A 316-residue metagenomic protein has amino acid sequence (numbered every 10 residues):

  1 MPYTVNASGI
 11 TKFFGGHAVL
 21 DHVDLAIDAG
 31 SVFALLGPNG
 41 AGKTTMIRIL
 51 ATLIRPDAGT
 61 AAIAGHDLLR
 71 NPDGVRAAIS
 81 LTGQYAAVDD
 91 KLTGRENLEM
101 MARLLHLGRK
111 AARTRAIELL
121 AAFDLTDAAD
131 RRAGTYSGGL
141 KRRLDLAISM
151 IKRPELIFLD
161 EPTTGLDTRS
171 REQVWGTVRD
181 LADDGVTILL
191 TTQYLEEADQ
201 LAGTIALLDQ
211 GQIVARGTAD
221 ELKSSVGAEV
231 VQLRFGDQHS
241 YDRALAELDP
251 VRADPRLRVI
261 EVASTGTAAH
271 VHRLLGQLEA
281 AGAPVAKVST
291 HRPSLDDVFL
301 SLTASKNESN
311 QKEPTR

Functional and structural regions predicted by a protein language model:
P2-A7, K12-D209, A215: ABC transporter nucleotide-binding domains
A29, D127, D237, S264-G266 (+1 more regions): Non-catalytic surface loops within mature trypsin-like serine protease
H66-L69, I213, Q238, T265-A269 (+1 more regions): Short, surface-exposed acidic/glycine-rich loop or hinge patches that mediate macromolecular interfaces
R76, L120, K223, F299-L300: Conserved protein kinase catalytic domain
S80, N97, H106, D145 (+4 more regions): A generic structural signal for secondary-structure junctions that act as hinges or helix/strand caps at the edges
L125, P250-A253, P284-S289: A short linear hydrophobic-aromatic micro-motif
W175-T265: ABC transporter nucleotide-binding domain
T267-R316: C-terminal coupling/interaction segments
